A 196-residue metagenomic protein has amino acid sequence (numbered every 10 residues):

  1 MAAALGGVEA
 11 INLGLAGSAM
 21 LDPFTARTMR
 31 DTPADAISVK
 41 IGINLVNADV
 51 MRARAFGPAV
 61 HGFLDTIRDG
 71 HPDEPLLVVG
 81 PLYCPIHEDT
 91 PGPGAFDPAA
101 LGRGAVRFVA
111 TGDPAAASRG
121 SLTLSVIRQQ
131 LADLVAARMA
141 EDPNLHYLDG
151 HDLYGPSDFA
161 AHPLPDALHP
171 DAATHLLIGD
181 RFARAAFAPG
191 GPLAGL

Functional and structural regions predicted by a protein language model:
M1-L15, P23-R30: Serine-esterase "nucleophile elbow" of acetyl-processing enzymes
I11, L77, H146-L148: Hydrophobic/aromatic beta-strand patches that form the interior of the parallel beta-sheet core in alpha/beta enzyme
A19-H61, T66-D69, P81-E88, R107-V109: Oxyanion-hole/transition-state-stabilizing segment in secreted/luminal serine hydrolases and related acyltransferases
G42-G57, P114-S125, D166-H169, A173: The substrate-binding groove and active-site-proximal loops of carbohydrate-active enzymes, especially glycoside
A53, G92-F96, L164: Short secondary-structure boundary/capping segments
H71-L76: A short helix->loop->beta-strand "cap" motif at the edges of active sites that frequently abuts
E88-L148, L177: Substrate-gating cap/lid alpha-helix
P163-L196: Histidine-centered active-site loop/cap adjacent to the catalytic His in serine esterases/O-acetyl transfer systems
